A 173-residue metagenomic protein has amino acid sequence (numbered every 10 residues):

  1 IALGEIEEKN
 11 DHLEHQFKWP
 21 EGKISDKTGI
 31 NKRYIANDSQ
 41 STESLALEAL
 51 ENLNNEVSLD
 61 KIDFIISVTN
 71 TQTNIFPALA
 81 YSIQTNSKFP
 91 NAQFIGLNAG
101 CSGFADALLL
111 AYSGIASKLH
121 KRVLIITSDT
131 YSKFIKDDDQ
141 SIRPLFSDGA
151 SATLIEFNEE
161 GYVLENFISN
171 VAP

Functional and structural regions predicted by a protein language model:
I1-D38, D139-P173: Condensing-enzyme catalytic core mediating Claisen C-C bond formation in acyl metabolism
H12-W19, S44, T71-Y81: A structural motif shared across PLP-dependent enzymes of the aminotransferase-like
K23, N52, S82: Solvent-exposed, charged/polar functional surfaces in cytosolic regulatory/catalytic domains
T28-E48, T71, I95-S102, I142-P144: Active-site pocket-shaping loop/turn-to-helix segments
E43, L47-L50, L108, Y112: Residues within alpha-helical segments
A49-D63: Phosphate/pyrophosphate-binding loops at sites that engage ATP/ADP/AMP, CoA/4′-phosphopantetheine, polyphosphate
N55-L59, T73-P173: Acyl-thioester C-C bond-transforming condensing/cleaving domain
F64-N70: Short glycine-rich or small-residue beta-strand-to-loop segments that form or flank ligand, phosphate, metal/Fe-S
